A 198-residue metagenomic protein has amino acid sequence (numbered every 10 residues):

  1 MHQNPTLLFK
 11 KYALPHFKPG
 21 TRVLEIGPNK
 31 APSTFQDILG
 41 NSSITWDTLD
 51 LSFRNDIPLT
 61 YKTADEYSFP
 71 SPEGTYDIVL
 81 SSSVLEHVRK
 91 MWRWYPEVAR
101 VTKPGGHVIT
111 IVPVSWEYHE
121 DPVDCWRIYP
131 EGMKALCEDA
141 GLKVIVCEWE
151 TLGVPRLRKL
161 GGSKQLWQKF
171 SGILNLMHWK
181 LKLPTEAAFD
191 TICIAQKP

Functional and structural regions predicted by a protein language model:
M1, E86, L183: Short, surface-exposed alpha-helical recognition segments that flank or form part of ligand/macromolecule-binding
M1-K18: Class I SAM-dependent methyltransferase Rossmann-like catalytic core, especially the SAM/SAH-binding loop
N4-L7, L59-Y61, L176: Short gly/ser/thr-rich secondary-structure transition/capping motifs
F9-K10, W46, Y61, L160: Generic preference for hydrophobic/aromatic residues in regular secondary structure cores
P15, T21-H119, Y129-K134, C193-Q196: Conserved SAM-binding loop
P19-G20, A140: Structured helix-beta-strand junction loops
R89-E97, V101-K103, H107-P198: S-adenosyl-L-methionine-dependent methyltransferase catalytic module, highlighting the catalytic core
